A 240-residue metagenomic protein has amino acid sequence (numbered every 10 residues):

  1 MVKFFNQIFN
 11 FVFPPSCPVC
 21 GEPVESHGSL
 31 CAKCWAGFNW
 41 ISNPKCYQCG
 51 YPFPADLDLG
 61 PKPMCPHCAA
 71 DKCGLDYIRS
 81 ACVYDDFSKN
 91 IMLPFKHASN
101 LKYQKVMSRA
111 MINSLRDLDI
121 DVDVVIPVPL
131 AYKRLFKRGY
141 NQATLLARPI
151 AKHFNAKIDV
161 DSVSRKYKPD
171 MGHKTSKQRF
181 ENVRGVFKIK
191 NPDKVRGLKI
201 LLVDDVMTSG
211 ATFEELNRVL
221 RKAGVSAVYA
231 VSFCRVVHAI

Functional and structural regions predicted by a protein language model:
M1-D204, T208-I240: Glycine-rich phosphate/pyrophosphate-handling loop used in enzymes and phosphotransfer proteins
